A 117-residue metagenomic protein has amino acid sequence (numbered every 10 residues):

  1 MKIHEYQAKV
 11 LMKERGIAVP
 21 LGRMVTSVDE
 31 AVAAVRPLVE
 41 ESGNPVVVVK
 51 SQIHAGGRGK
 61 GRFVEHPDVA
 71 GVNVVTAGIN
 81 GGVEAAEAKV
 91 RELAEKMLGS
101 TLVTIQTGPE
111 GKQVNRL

Functional and structural regions predicted by a protein language model:
M1-R116: Active-site nucleotide/adenylate-binding loops and adjacent lid/helix of ATP-dependent enzymes
